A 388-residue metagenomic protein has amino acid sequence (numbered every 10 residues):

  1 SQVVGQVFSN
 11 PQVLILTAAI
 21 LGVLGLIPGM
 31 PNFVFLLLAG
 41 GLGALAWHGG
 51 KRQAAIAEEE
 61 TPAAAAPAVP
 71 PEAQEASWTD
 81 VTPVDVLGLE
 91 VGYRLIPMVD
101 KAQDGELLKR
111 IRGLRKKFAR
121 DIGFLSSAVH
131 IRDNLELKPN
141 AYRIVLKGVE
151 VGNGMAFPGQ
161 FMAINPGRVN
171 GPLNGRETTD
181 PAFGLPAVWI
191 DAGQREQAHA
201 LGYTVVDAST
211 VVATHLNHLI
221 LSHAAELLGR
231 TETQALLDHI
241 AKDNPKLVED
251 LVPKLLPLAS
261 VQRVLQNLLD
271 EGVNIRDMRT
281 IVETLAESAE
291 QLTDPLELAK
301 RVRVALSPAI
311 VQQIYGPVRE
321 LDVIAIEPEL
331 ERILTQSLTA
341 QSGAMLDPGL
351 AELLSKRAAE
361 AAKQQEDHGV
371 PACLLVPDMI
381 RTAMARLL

Functional and structural regions predicted by a protein language model:
S1-W47: Transmembrane helix-loop junctions at the membrane interface of multipass transporters and ion channels
F33-L37, H48-P62: Juxtamembrane/interface segments at transmembrane-helix termini
I56-L388: Membrane-embedded alpha-helical signal segments
